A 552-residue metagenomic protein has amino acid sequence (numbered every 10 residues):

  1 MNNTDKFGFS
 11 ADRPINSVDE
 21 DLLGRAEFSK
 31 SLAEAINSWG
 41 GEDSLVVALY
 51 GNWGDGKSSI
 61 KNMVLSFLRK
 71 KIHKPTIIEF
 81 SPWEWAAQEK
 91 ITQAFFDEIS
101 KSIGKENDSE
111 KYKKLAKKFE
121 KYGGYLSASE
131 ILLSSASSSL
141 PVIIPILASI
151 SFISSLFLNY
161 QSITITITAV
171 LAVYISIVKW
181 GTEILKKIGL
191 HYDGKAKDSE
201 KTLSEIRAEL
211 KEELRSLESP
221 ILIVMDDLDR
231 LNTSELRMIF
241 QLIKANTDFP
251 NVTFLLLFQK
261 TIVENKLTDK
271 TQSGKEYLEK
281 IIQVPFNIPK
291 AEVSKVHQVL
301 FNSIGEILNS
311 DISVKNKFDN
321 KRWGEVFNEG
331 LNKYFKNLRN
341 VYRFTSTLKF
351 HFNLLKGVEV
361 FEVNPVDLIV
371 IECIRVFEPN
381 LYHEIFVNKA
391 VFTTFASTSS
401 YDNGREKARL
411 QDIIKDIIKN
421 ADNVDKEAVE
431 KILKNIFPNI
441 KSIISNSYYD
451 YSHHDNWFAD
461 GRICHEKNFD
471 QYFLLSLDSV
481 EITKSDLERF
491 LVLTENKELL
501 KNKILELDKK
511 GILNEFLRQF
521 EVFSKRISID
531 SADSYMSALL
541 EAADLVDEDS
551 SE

Functional and structural regions predicted by a protein language model:
N2-L23, E34, S38-D43, V47 (+10 more regions): The feature marks long, low-complexity, polar/acidic/proline-rich intrinsically disordered regions embedded in large
V46-Y50, E79, V224: Short hydrophobic/aromatic beta-strand immediately N-terminal to the Walker A/P-loop
L49, W53, E84: The conserved Walker
K57: Conserved lysine of the Walker
I78-A87, A196, K290: A short hydrophobic beta-strand->loop->alpha-helix junction that borders the nucleotide-binding pocket of P-loop NTPases
S81, I184-E205: Membrane-proximal helical linkers
D198-L256, D269-K270: Conserved Walker B catalytic segment
V263-I281: Short regulatory helix/loop adjacent to the ATP-binding pocket of P-loop NTPases
